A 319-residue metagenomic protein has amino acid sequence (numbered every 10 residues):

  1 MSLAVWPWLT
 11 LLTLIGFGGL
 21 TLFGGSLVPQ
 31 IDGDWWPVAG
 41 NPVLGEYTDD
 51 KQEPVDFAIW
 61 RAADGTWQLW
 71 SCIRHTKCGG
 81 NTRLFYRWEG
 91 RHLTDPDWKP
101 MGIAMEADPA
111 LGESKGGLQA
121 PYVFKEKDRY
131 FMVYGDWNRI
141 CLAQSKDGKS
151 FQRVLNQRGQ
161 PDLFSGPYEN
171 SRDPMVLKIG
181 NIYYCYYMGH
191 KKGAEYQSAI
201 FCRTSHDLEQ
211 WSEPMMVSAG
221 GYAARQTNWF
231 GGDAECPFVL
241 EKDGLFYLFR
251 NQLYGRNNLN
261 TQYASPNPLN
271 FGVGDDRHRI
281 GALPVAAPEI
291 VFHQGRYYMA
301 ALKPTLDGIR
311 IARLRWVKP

Functional and structural regions predicted by a protein language model:
M1-V5: N-terminal secretory signal peptides that target proteins for export/translocation
W6-P7, E106: Short stretches within intrinsically disordered, low-complexity N-terminal or propeptide regions
W8-T21: Bacterial N-terminal signal peptides
L22-F230, E241-V285, F292-P319: Beta-rich carbohydrate-recognition and catalytic domains
G232-C236: A mid-sequence, solvent-exposed acidic-amphipathic segment
